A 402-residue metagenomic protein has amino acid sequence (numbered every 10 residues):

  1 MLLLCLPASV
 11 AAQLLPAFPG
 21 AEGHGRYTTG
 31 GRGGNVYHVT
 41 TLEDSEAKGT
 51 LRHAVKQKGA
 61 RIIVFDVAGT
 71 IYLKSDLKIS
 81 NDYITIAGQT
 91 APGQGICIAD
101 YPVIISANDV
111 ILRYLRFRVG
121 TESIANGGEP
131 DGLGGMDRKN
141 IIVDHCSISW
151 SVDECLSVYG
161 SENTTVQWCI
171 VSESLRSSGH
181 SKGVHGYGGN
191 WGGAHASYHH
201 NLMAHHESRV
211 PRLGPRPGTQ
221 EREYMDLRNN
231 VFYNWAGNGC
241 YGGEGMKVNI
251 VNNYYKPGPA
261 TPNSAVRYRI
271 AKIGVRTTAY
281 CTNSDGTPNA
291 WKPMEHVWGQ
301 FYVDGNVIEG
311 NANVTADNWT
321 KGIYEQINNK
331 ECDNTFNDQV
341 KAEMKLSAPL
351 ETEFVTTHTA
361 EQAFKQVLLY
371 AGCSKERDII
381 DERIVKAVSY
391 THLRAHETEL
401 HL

Functional and structural regions predicted by a protein language model:
M1-Q13: Bacterial Sec-dependent N-terminal signal peptides
P16-I63: Acidic Gly/Asp/Thr-rich repetitive segments characteristic of extracellular carbohydrate-active and adhesion proteins
E43-D44, A68-G69, A91-P92, A260 (+1 more regions): Acidic glycine-/aspartate-rich tracts in secreted/extracellular proteins
I71-S197: Right-handed parallel beta-helix
S172-R176, V184-V251: Long, polar low-complexity repeats
R228-S389: Extracellular beta-rich repeat passengers
T391-T398: Conserved small/polar residues in nucleotide/adenosyl-binding loops
